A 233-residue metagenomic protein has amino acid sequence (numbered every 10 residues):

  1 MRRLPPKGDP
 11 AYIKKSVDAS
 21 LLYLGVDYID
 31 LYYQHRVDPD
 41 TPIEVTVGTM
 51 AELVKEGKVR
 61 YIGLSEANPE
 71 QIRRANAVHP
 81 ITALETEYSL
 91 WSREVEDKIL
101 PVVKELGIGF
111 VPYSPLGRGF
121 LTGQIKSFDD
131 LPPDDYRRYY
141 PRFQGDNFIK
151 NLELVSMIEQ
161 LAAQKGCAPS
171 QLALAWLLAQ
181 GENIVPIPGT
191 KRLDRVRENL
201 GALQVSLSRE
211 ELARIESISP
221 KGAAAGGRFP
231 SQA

Functional and structural regions predicted by a protein language model:
M1-E94, K98: Glycine/proline-rich, positively charged, aromatic-decorated active-site loop/lid region on the catalytic face
P6, V78-T82, L100-K104, K126-L131 (+1 more regions): Short, hinge-like loop/turn segments at secondary-structure boundaries
S20, I29, P42, I62 (+7 more regions): Conserved, mostly hydrophobic/aromatic
R60-Y61, G109, A168, V185: Proline-centered loop/turn at the N-terminus of a beta-strand
N68, Y88-S92, S114-L121, W176 (+1 more regions): Glycine-rich beta-alpha junction loops
N76-A83, K104-V111, E182-I184: Glycine-enriched alpha-helix->loop->beta-strand junction motifs that scaffold or abut catalytic
V95-P133, A168: Aromatic-lined glycan-binding groove of carbohydrate-active enzymes
E105, P133-Q164, A179, N183-I184 (+1 more regions): Terminal-tail/helix-coil boundary detector
